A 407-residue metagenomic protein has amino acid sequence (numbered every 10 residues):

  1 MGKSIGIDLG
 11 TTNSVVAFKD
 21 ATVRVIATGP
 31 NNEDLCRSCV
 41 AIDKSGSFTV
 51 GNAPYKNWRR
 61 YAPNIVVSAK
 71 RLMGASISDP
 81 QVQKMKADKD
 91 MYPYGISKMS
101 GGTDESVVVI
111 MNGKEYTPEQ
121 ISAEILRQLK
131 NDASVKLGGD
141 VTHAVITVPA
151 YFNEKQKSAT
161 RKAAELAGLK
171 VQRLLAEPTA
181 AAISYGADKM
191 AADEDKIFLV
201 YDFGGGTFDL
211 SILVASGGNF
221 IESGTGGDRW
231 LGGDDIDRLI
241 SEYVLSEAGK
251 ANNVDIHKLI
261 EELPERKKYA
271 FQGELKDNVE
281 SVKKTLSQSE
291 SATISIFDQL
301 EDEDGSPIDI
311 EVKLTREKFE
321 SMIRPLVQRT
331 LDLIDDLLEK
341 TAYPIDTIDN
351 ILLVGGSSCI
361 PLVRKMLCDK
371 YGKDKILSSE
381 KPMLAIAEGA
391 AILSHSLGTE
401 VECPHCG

Functional and structural regions predicted by a protein language model:
M1-A87, G95-D104, I110, K114-E119 (+2 more regions): Oxyanion-binding/catalytic loops of NTP- or PPi-dependent enzymes
